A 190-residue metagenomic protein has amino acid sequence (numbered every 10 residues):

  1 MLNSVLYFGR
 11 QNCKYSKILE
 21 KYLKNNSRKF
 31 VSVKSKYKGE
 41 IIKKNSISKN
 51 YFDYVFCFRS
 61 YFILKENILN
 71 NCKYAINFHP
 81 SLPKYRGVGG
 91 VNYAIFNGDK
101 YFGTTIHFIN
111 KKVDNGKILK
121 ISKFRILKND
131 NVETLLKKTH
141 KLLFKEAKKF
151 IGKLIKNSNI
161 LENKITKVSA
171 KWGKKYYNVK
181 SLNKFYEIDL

Functional and structural regions predicted by a protein language model:
M1-L190: One-carbon transfer enzymes
